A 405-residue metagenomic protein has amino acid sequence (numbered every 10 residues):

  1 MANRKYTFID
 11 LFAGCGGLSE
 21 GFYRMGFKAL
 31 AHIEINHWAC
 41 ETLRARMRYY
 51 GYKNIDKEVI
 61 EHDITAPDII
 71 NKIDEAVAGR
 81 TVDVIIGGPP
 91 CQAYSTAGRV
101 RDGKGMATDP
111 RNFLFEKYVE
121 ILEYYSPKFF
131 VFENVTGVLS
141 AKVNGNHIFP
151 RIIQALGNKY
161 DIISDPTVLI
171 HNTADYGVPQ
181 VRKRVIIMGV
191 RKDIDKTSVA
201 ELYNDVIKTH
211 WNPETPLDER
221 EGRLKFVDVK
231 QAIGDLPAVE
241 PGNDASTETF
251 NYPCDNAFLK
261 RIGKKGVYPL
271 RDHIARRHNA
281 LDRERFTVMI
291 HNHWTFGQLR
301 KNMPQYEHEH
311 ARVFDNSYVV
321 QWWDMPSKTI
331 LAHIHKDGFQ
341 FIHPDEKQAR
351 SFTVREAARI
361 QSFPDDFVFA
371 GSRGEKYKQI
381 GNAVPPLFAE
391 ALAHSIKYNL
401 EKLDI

Functional and structural regions predicted by a protein language model:
A2-S126, T136-P150: Core alpha/beta nucleotide-donor-binding catalytic domains of modification enzymes
G16, H37, N112, E116 (+6 more regions): A structural signal for well-ordered alpha-helical segments within the folded catalytic domains of diverse enzymes
F22, L156-G157, I396: Hydrophobic alpha-helical packing residues
D74-G79, A97-Y306: Class I S-adenosyl-L-methionine
P89-P90, P127, P179, P364 (+1 more regions): Proline-centered helix-kink/hinge sites
Q92, I194-K196, P241, W323 (+1 more regions): Short, acidic Gly/Pro/Ser/Thr-rich loop/turn segments
E248-I405: C-terminal target-recognition/interaction regions appended to catalytic cores
